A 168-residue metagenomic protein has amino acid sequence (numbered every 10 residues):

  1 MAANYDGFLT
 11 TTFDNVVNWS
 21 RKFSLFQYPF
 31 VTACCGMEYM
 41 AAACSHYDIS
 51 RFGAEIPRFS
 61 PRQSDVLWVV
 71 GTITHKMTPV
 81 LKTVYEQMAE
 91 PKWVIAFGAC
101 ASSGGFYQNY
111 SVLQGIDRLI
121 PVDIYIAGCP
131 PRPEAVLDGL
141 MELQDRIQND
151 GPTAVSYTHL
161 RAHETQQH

Functional and structural regions predicted by a protein language model:
M1-F59, Q63: N-terminal, charge-rich interaction modules
D14, T78, K82, L137-Q144: Predominant activation on well-ordered alpha-helical scaffold segments within soluble catalytic domains
Y39-Y47, R51-L119, I126-A135: Cofactor-cradling patches in redox/metallo enzymes
D117-Y157: C-terminal functional extensions of proteins
T158-Q167: Conserved small/polar residues in nucleotide/adenosyl-binding loops
